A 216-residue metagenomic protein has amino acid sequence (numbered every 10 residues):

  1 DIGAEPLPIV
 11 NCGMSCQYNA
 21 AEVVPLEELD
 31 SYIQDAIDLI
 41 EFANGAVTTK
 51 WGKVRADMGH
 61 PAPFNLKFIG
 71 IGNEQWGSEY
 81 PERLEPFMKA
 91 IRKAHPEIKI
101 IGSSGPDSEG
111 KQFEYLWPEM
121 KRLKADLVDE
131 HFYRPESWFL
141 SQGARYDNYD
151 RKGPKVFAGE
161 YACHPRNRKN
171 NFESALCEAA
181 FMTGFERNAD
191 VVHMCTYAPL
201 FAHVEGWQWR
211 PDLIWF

Functional and structural regions predicted by a protein language model:
D1-I98, G102-L116, R122-D126: N-terminal catalytic cores of secreted or lumenal carbohydrate-active enzymes
E85, K89-R92, P96-K99, W117-R122 (+1 more regions): Catalytic-core region of carbohydrate-active enzymes that cleave or remodel glycosidic bonds
